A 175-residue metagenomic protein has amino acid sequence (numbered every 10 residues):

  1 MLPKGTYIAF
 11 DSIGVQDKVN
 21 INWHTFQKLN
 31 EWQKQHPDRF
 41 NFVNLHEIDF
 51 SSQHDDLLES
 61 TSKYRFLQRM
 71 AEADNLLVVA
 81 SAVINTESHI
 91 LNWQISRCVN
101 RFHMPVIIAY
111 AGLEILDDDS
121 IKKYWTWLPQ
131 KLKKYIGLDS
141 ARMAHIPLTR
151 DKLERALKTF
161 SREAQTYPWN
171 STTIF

Functional and structural regions predicted by a protein language model:
M1-E72, W169-F175: Conserved N-terminal substructure of TIR/SEFIR domains
V15-K18, N85-E87, E114-D119: Short catalytic/ligand-binding loop motif for oxyanion handling, primarily in non-cytosolic enzymes, centered on
W23-H24, L29, L91-Q94, I121-Y124: Short, glycine/charged-enriched secondary-structure capping and boundary segments
Q35-P37, R101, L138: Short, well-ordered coil/turn elements that cap or connect secondary structure elements
H36-R39, V43, S62, W93 (+1 more regions): Mature catalytic domains of secreted/periplasmic carbohydrate-active enzymes
R69-R97, R101-E114: Conserved beta-strand-loop-alpha-helix hinge of the TIR/SEFIR fold
I108-I136: Glycine-rich, charge-decorated loop segments at or immediately adjacent to ligand/cofactor-binding or catalytic sites
K131-F175: C-terminal helix of von Willebrand factor
